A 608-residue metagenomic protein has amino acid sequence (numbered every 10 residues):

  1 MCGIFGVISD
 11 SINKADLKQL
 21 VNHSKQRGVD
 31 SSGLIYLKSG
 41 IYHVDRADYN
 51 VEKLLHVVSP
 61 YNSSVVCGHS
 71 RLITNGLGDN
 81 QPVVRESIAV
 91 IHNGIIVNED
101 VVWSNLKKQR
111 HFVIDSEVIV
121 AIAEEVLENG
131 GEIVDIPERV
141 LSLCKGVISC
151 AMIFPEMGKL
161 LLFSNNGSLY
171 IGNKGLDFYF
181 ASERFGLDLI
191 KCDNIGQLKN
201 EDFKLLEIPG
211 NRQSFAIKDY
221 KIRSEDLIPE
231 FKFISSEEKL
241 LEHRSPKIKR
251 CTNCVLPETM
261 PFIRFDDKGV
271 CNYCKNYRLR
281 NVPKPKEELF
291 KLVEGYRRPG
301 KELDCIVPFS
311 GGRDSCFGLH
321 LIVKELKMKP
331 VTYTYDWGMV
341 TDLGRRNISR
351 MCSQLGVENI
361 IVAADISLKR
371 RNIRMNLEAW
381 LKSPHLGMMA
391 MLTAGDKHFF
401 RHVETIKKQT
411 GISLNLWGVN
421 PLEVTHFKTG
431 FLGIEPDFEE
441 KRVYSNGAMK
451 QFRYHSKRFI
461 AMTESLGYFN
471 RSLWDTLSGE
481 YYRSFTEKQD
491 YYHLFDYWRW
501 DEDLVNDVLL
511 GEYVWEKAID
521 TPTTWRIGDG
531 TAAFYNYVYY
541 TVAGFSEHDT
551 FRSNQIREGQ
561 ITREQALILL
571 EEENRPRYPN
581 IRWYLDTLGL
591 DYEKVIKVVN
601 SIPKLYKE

Functional and structural regions predicted by a protein language model:
M1-P229: Conserved short alpha-helical segments that host acidic/polar catalytic motifs at enzyme active sites
I4, M152, L162, V307 (+2 more regions): Structural beta-sheet core signal
S9-S11, C305-D314: Short, glycine-rich nucleotide/cofactor-binding loops
L77-N80, P137, L319-L321, H402-T405: Catalytic micro-motifs at enzyme active sites that drive phosphoryl/nucleotidyl and oxygen chemistry
H92, F309, T334-D336: Short beta-strand/turn micro-motifs composed of small residues that flank or help shape donor/cofactor-binding pockets
I95-I96, G311-C316, P421-E423: Gly/Ser/Thr-rich loops at beta-strand to alpha-helix junctions that form or flank small-molecule/cofactor-binding
E201-L205, G210, Y220-C305, E325-E608: Nucleotide-activated chemistry modules centered on ATP-dependent adenylation/adenylyltransferase
C316-K327: Histidine-anchored nucleotide/phosphate-binding helix
